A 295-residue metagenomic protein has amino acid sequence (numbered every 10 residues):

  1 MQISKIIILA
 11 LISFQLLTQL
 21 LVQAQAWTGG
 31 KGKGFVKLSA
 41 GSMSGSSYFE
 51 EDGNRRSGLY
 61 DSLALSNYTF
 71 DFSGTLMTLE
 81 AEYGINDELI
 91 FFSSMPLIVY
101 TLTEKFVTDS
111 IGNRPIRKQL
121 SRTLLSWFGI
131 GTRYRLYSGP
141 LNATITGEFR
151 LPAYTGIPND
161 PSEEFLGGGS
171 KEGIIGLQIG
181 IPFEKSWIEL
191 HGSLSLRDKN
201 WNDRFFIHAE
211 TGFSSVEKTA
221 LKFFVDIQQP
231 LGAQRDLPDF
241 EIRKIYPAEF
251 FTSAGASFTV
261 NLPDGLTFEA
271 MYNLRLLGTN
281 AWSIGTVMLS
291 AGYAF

Functional and structural regions predicted by a protein language model:
L20-L59, K218-T219: Outer-membrane beta-barrel biogenesis signature
G34, S39, M43-S44, E164-D239: Detector for outer-membrane/organellar transmembrane beta-barrel domains, recognizing the amphipathic beta-strand
L38, L79-Y83, S93, I130-Y134 (+7 more regions): Residues on the lipid-exposed face of transmembrane beta-strands in outer-membrane beta-barrel proteins
A40-S46, M95-T101, L136, F149-T155 (+5 more regions): Transmembrane beta-strands of outer-membrane beta-barrel pores
G58-L59, E210-F295: Outer membrane beta-barrel transmembrane domains
S73-M77, K118-F128, G167-G173, D203-I207 (+2 more regions): Residues that define the transmembrane beta-barrel architecture of outer-membrane proteins
E88-S93, G139-A143, K185-L190, K218-F223 (+1 more regions): Repeated loop/turn-to-beta-strand initiation elements of outer-membrane beta-barrel proteins
Y100-L194, Y246: Outer-membrane pore/translocation modules
